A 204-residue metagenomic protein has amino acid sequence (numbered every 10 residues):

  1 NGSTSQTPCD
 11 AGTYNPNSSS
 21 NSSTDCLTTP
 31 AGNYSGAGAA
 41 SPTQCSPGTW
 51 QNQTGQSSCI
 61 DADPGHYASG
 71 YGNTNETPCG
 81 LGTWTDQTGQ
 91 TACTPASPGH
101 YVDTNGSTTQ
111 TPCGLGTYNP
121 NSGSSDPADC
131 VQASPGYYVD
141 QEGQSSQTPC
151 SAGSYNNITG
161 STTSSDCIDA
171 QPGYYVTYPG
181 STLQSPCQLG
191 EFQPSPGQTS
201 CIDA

Functional and structural regions predicted by a protein language model:
N1-A204: Disulfide-rich, cysteine-dense extracellular ectodomains and adjacent flexible linkers of secreted and cell-surface
